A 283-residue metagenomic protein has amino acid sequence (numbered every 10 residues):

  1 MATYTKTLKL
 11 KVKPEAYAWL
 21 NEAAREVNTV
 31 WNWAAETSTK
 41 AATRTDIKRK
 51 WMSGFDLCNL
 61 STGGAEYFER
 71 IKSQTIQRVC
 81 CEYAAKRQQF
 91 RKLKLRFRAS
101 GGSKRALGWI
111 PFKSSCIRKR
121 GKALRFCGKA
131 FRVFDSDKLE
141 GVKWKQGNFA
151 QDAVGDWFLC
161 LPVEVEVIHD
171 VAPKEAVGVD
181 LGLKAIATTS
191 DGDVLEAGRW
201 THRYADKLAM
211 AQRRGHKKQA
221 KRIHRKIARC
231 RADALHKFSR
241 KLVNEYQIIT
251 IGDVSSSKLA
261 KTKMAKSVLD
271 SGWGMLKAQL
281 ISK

Functional and structural regions predicted by a protein language model:
M1-R78: Gly/serine-rich nucleotide phosphate-binding loop at the start of the catalytic core of nucleotide/ADP-ribose-handling
T3-K6, P14, A18, T29 (+3 more regions): Positively charged, helix-rich recognition surfaces that bind polyanionic ligands
P14, A24, Q89, G128-A130 (+1 more regions): Short glycine-rich, polar/acidic loop-and-turn segments at beta strand-coil junctions
W31-S38, R87, R91, G215: A generic secondary-structure signal for well-formed alpha-helical elements
A42, K94, R118, S190-G192 (+1 more regions): Residue-level detector of alpha-helical segments with a strong bias toward transmembrane helices and their helix-loop
W51-D152: Acidic carboxylate diad motif detector
